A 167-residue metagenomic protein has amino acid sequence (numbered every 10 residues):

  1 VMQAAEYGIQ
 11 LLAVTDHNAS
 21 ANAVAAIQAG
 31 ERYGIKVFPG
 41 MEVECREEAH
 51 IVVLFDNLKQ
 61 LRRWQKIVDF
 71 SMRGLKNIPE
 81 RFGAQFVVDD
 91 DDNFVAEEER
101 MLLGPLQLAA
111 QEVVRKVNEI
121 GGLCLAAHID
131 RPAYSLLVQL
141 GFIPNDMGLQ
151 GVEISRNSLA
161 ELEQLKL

Functional and structural regions predicted by a protein language model:
V1-H17, E42, G122-L125: Divalent metal-dependent hydrolysis catalytic cores, especially in the metallo-beta-lactamase
A23-A26: Hydrophobic packing residues within well-ordered alpha-helices of enzyme cores
Q28-L167: Extended substrate/RNA-proximal surfaces in nucleic-acid metabolism proteins
